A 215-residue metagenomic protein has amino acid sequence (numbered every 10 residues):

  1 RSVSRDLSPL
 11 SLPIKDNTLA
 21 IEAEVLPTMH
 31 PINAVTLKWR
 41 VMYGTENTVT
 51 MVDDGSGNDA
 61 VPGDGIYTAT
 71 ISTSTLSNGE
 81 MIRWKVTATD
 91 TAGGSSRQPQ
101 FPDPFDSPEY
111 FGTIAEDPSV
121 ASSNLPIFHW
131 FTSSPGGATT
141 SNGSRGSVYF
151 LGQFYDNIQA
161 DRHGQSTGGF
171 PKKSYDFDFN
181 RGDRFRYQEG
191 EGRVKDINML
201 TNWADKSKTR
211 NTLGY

Functional and structural regions predicted by a protein language model:
R1, P13, M29-H30, N78-G79 (+1 more regions): Phosphate/dinucleotide-binding and metal-coordinating scaffold of catalytic cores in nucleotide-dependent enzymes
R1-D16, E24: Short, compositionally biased P/S/T/A/G/V-rich stretches that sit at domain boundaries
A20-L26, K38: Short edge beta-strand/loop segments characteristic of extracellular beta-sandwich folds
K38-E46, D54-S56, T91-G93, L151-Q153: Change "in extracellular beta-sheet-rich domains … of secreted and cell-surface proteins" to "in beta-sheet-rich domains
N47-D59, D161-G164: Solvent-exposed serine/threonine-rich low-complexity stretches and specific carbohydrate-binding patches
G57-S72: Aromatic sugar-binding surface patches on proteins that engage polysaccharides or sugar-phosphate polymers
A60, T75-R83: Short glycine/proline/serine/threonine-rich loop/turn segments at secondary-structure transition edges
